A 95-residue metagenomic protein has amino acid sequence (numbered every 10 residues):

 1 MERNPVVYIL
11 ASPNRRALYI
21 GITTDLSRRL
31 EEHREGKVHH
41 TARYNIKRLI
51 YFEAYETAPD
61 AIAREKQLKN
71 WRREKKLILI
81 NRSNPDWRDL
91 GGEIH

Functional and structural regions predicted by a protein language model:
M1-A54, P59-K66, S83-H95: GIY-YIG nuclease catalytic motif and its immediate N-terminal context
K69: Catalytic/regulatory signature loops of cyclic-dinucleotide turnover enzymes and related class III nucleotidyl cyclases
E74-I80: A short, polar/charged loop-to-alpha-helix boundary motif
